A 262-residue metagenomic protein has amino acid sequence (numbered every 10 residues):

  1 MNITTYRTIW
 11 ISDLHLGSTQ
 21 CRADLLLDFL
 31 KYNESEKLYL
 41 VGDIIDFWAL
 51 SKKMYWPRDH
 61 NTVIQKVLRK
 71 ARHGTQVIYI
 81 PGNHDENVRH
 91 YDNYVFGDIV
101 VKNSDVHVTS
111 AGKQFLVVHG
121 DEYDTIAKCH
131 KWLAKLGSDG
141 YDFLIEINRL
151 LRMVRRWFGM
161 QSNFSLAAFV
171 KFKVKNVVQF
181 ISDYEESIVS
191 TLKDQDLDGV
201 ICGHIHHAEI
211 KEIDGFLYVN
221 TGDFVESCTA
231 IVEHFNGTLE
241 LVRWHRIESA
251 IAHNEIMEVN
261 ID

Functional and structural regions predicted by a protein language model:
M1-Q20, L136, L150-V174, E248 (+1 more regions): Mobile, glycine- and charge-enriched loop segments and immediately flanking short secondary-structure elements within
N2-R7, L16-S110: Core catalytic region of metal-dependent phosphoesterases/phosphodiesterases, especially metallo-beta-lactamase-like
T8-W10, L38-L40, L116, I201: Residue-level marker for buried hydrophobic side chains located in beta-strands that build the well-ordered beta-sheet
D13, D43, G82, H119 (+2 more regions): Active-site glycine-centered loops adjacent to acidic/histidine catalytic or metal-binding residues that shape
G97, K102-S104, D121, I126-K135 (+1 more regions): Conserved beta-sheet core of the metallophosphoesterase superfamily
T109-F115, S227-F235, A252: Short, charged, surface-exposed secondary-structure boundary motifs
V118-Y184: Active-site-proximal loop/helix segment associated with metal-binding centers of metalloenzymes
N236-D262: Metal-dependent phosphoesterase/phosphodiesterase active-site architecture
